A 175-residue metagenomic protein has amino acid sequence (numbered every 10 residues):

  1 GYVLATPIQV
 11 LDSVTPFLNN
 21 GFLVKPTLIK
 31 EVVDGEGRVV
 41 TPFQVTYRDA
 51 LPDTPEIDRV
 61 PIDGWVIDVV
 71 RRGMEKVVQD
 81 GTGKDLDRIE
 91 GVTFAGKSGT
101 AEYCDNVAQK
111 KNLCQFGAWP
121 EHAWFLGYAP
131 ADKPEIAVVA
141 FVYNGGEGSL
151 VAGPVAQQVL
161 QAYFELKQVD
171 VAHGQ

Functional and structural regions predicted by a protein language model:
G1-E56, R71-V171: Active-site beta-strand/loop architecture of penicillin-binding DD-peptidases
D68: A short, flexible N-terminal coil/short beta segment enriched in small residues
G174-Q175: Short, solvent-exposed mixed-charge patches
